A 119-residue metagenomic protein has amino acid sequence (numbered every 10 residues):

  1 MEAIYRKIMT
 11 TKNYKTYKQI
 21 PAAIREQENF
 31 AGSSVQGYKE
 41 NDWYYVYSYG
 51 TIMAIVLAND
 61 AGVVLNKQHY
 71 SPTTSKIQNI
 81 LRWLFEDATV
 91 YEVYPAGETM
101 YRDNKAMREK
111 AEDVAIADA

Functional and structural regions predicted by a protein language model:
M1-A119: Terminal leader/tail segments of proteins
